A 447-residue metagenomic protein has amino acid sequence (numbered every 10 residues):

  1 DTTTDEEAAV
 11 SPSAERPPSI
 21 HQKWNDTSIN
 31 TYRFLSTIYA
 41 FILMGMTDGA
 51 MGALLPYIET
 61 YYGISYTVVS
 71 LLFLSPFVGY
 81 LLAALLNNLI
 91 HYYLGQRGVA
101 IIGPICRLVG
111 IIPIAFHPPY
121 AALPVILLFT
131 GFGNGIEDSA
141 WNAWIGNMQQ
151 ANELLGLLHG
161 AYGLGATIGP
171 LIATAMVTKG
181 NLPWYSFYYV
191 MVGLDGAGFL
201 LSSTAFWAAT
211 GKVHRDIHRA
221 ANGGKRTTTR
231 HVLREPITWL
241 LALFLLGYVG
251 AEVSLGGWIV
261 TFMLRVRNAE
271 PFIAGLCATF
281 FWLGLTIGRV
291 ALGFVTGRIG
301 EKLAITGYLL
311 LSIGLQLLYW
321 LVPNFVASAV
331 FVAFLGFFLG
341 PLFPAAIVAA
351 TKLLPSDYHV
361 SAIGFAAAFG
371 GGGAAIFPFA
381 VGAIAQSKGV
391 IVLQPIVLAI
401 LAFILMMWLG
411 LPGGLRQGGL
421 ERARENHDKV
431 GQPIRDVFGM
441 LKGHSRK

Functional and structural regions predicted by a protein language model:
D1-A40, T227-H231: Cytosolic juxtamembrane N-terminal segment immediately preceding the first transmembrane helix of multi-pass
M51-G52, E235-I287: Extracytoplasmic gate region of multi-pass secondary transporters
G63, G95, F116-A121, N268 (+2 more regions): Helix-breaking motifs and short loop linkers at transmembrane-helix boundaries and internal kinks in secondary membrane
L82-A121: Conserved MFS/SLC helix-loop-helix module at the cytosolic interface between two early adjacent transmembrane helices
A83-Q96, V177, G288-E301, A385: Helix-to-loop junctions at the C-terminal end of transmembrane segments in multipass secondary transporters
G135-Q149, P341-P355: Intracellular juxtamembrane helix-capping segments at the cytosolic ends of symmetry-related transmembrane helices
A151, L157-V213: Helix-loop-helix hairpin linking two adjacent transmembrane segments in secondary transporters
I299-A346: C-terminal transmembrane helical hairpin of 12-TM major facilitator-type secondary transporters
